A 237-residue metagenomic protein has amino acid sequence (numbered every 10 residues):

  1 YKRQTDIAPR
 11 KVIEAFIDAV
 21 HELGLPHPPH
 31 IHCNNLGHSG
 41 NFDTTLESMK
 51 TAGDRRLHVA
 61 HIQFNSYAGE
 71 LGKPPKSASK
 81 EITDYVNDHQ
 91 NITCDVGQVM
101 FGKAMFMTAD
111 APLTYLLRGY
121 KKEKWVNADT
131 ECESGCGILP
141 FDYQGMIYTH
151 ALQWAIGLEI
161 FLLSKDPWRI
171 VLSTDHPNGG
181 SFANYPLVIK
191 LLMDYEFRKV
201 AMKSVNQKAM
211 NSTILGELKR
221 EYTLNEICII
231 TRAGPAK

Functional and structural regions predicted by a protein language model:
K2-I170: Histidine/acidic residue-rich metal-binding segments in metalloenzymes
S134-F141, G145, W154-K237: His/Asp/Glu-enriched, well-ordered alpha-helical/loop segment that forms or immediately abuts the divalent-metal
